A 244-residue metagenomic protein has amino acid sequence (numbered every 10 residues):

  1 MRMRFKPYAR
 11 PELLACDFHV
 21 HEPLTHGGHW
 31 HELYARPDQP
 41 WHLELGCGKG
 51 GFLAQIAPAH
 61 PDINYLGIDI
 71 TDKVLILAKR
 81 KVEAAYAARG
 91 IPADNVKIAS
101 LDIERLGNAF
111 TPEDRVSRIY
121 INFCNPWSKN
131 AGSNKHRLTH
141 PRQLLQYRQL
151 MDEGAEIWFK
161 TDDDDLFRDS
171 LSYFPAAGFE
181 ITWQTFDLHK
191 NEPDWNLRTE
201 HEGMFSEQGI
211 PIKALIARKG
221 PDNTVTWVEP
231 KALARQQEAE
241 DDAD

Functional and structural regions predicted by a protein language model:
M1-L43, G51-H60: S-adenosyl-L-methionine
L43-L45, I68: Conserved beta-strand/loop positions that form the S-adenosyl-L-methionine
G48: Conserved glycine-rich SAM-binding loop
T71: Conserved SAM/SAH-binding beta-strand->alpha-helix loop
R80-E113: S-adenosyl-L-methionine
L138-E153: A short glycine-rich, Lys/Arg-flanked "PGG" loop and its adjoining helix->strand segment in the class I
G154-T161: Conserved beta-strand signature within the Rossmann-like core of class I S-adenosyl-L-methionine
S170-D244: Class I S-adenosyl-L-methionine
